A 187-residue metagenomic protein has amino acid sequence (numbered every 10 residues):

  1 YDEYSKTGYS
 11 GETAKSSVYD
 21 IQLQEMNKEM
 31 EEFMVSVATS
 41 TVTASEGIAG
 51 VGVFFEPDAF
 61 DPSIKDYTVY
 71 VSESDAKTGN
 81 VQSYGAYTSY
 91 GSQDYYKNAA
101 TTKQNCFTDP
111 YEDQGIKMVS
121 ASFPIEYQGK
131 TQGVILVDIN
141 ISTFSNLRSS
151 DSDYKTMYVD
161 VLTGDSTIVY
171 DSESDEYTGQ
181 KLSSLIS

Functional and structural regions predicted by a protein language model:
Y1-E32, G47: Juxtamembrane extracytoplasmic/periplasmic/luminal helical "stalk" adjacent to the first N-terminal
D20-K28, Q82-S89, V134: Second-shell loop/turn segments in exported
N27-V42, I141, S145: Short amphipathic alpha-helical segments
A38-E46, R148-Y154: Short regulatory alpha-helical segment in sensory/regulatory domains of signaling proteins that mediates
T41-Q104, D109-G115, T167-I186: Extracellular/periplasmic ligand-sensing ectodomains of membrane signal-transduction proteins
A49, S120-A121, T156-Y158: Short loop/turn microsegments at loop-to-beta-strand junctions
G115-S150: Conserved beta-strands of PAS-like sensory domains
T143-S187: Intrinsic low-complexity, intrinsically disordered coil/linker regions enriched in small/polar and charged residues
